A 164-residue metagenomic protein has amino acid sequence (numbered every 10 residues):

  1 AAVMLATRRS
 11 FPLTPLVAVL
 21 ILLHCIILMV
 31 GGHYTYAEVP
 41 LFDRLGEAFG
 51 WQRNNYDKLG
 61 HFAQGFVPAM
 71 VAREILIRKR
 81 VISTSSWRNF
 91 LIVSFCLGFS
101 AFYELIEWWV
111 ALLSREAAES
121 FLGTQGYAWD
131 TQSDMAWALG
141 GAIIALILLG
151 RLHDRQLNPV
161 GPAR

Functional and structural regions predicted by a protein language model:
A1-A6, A63-R80, L112-E116, A136-H153: Membrane-interfacial alpha-helical segments at the cytosolic side of multi-pass membrane proteins
A1-F66: "…centered on the first transmembrane helix and the immediately adjacent amphipathic helix/loop
M4, L20-G31, A69-M70, F95-E107 (+1 more regions): Alpha-helical transmembrane segments of multi-pass membrane proteins
V17, K58, R88-I92, D134 (+1 more regions): Residue-level signature of transmembrane alpha-helical entry/exit and packing/kink sites in multi-pass membrane
E38-F42, Y56, S100-G140: Interfacial helix-loop-helix junctions of multi-pass membrane proteins
G50-Q52, V93-F95, S120-F121: Short hydrophobic "helix-edge" motifs at membrane interfaces and signal-peptide entry regions
R80-L97: Internal alpha-helical transmembrane segments of multi-pass membrane proteins
D154-R164: Short, Lys/Arg-enriched, Gly/Pro-containing loop segments at transmembrane-helix junctions of multi-pass membrane
